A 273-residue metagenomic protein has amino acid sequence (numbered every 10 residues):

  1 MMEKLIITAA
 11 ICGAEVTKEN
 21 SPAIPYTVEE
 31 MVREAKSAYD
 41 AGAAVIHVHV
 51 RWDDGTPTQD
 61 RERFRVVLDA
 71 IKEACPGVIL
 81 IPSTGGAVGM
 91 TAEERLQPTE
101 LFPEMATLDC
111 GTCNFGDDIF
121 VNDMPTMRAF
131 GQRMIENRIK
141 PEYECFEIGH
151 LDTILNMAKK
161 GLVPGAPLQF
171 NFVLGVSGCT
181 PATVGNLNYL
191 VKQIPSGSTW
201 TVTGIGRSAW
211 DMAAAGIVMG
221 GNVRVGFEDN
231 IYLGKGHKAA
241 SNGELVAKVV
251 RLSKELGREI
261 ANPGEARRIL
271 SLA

Functional and structural regions predicted by a protein language model:
M1-A23, T107-N114: N-terminal small/glycine-rich loop or linker at the start of catalytic domains across soluble metabolic enzymes
E3, A9, T56-P82, A129-E136 (+2 more regions): Alpha-helix-loop-beta-strand connector modules within alpha/beta enzyme cores
E19, A44-V67, F115, F172-L174 (+1 more regions): Glycine-rich, proline-tolerant flexible connector loops at the mouths of alpha/beta enzymes
V28, T58-V121: Active-site beta->alpha loop and helix N-cap motifs at the rims of alpha/beta catalytic domains
M31, A38, H49, A106 (+4 more regions): Conserved, mostly hydrophobic/aromatic
A43-D53, L80-T84, E144, A266: Short beta-strand segments at enzyme active-site cores
M105-E228, A239-A240, E244: Catalytic alpha/beta core domains of metabolic enzymes, predominantly
A247, R251-A273: Mid-to-C-terminal alpha-helical segments outside catalytic/metal-binding sites
